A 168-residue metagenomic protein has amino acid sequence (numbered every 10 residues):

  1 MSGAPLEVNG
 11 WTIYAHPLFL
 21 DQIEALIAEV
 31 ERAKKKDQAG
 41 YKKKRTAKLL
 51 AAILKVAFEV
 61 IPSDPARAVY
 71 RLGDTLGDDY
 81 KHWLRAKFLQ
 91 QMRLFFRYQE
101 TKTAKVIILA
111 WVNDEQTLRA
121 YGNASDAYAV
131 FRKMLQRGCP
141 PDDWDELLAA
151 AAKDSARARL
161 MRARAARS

Functional and structural regions predicted by a protein language model:
M1-M92, Q99-S168: Basic, Lys/Arg-enriched alpha-helical interface segments
